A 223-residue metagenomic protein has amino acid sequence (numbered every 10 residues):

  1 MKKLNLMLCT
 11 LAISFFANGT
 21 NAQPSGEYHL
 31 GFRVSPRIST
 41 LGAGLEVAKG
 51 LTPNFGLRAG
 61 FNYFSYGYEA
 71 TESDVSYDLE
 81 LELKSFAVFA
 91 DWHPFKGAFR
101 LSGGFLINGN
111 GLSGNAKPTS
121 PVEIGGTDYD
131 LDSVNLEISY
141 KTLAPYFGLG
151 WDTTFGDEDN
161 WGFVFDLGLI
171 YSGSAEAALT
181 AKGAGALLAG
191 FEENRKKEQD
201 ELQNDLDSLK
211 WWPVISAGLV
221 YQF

Functional and structural regions predicted by a protein language model:
M1-E27, S208, F223: Cleavable N-terminal export/targeting peptides
N21-S76, A90, T154, S216-Q222: Short glycine/proline- and aromatic-enriched beta-strand/turn motifs that initiate or cap beta-hairpins
G26-F32, P53-F55, G97-F99, L143 (+2 more regions): Outer-envelope beta-barrel architecture signal
V34-T40, A59-Y63, L101-G109, F165-Y171: Transmembrane beta-barrel strands of outer-membrane/channel proteins
F61-V88, N110-A144, G173-V214: Extracellular/periplasm-exposed beta-strand and loop segments of Gram-negative cell-envelope proteins, dominated by
F89-H93, A98, G104: Ligand/cofactor pocket segment of small-molecule handling proteins
A144-G156, N160-D166, I170-S174, V214-V220: Surface-exposed interaction patches
